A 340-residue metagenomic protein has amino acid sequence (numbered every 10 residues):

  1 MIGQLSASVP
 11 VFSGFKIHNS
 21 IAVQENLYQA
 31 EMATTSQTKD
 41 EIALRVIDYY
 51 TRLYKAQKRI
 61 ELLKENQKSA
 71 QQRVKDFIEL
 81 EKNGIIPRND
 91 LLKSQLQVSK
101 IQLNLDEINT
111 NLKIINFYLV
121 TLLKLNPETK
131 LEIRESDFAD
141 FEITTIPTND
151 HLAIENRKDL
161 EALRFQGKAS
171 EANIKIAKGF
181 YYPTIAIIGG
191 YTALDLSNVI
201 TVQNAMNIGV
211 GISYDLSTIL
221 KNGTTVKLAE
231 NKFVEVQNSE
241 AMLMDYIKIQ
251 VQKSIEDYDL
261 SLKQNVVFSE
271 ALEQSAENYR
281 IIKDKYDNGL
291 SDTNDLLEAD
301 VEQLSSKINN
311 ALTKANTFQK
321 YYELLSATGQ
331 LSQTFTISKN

Functional and structural regions predicted by a protein language model:
M1-A7, N149, M206-I212, S254: Hydrophobic, lipid-facing positions within transmembrane beta-strands of outer-membrane proteins
I2, D48, K93, T184 (+1 more regions): Transmembrane beta-barrel architecture of outer-membrane proteins
S8-Q37, E161, F180-M206, S213-K227 (+1 more regions): Small/polar (Gly/Ser/Thr/Ala-rich) solvent-exposed segments that form structured loops/beta-strands/short helices used
T38, I42-E61, E79, I115 (+3 more regions): Amphipathic alpha-helical coiled-coil segments
E41-I154, S254-D257, S261, Q303 (+1 more regions): Periplasmic alpha-helical coiled-coil/stalk elements that build and connect Gram-negative outer-membrane
Y118-N126, E323-T334: Long amphipathic alpha-helical coiled-coil segments
L125-G190, T334-N340: Amphipathic alpha-helical coiled-coil scaffold segments and their short linker/junction regions
